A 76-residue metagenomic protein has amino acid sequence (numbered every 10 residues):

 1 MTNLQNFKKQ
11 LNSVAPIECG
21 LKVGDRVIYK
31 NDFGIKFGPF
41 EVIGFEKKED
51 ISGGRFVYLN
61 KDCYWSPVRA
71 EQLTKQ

Functional and structural regions predicted by a protein language model:
M1-V23: Mixed-charge, Lys/Arg-rich low-complexity intrinsically disordered regions
T2, R26-Q72: Basic/aromatic-rich interaction segments and small domains that mediate binding to polyanionic partners
